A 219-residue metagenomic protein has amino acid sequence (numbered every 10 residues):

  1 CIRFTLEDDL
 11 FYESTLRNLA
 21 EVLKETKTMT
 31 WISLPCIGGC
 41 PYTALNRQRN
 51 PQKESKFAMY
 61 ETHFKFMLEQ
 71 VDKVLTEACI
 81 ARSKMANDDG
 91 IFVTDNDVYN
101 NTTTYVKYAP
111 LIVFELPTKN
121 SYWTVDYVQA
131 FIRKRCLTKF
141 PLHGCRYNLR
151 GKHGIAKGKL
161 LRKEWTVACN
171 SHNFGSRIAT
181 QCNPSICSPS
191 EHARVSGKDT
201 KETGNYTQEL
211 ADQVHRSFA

Functional and structural regions predicted by a protein language model:
C1-A219: Conserved active-site and SAM-binding loop architecture of S-adenosyl-L-methionine-dependent nucleic-acid
